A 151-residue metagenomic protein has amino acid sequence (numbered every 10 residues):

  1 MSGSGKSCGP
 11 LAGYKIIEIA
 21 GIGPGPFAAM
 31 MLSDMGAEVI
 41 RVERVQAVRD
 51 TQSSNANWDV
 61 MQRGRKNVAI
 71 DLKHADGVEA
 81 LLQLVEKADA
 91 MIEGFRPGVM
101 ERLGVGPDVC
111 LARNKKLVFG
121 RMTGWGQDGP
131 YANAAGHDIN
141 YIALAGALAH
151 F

Functional and structural regions predicted by a protein language model:
M1-F151: N-terminal helix-loop segment corresponding to the beta1-alpha1 unit of nucleotide/adenylate-binding folds
